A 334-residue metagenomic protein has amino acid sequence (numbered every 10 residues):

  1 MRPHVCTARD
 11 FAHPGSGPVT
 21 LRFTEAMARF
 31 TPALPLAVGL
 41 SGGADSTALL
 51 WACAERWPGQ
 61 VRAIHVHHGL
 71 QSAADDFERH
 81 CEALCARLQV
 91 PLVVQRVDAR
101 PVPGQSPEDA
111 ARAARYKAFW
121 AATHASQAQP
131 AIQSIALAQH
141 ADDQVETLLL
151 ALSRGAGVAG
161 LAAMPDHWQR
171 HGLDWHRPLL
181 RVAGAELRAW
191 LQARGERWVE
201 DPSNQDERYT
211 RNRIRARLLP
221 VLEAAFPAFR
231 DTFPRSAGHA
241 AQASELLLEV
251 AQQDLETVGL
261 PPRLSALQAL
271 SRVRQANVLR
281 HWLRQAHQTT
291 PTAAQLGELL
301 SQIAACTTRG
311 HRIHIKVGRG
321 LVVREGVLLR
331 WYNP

Functional and structural regions predicted by a protein language model:
R2-A216, P220: Core alpha/beta nucleotide-donor-binding catalytic domains of modification enzymes
R2-A44, W57-H68, V97-P101, A114 (+3 more regions): AMP-forming adenylation/ATP pyrophosphatase catalytic core
D75, Q105, R208, N212 (+3 more regions): Non-catalytic, surface-exposed connector residues within folded enzymatic/regulatory domains
F77, A122, W198, F226 (+2 more regions): Tryptophan-centered motif/residue detector
S126-D142, T232-A251: Electropositive, surface-exposed helix/loop patches at the edges of structured domains that serve as adaptable
V182, E186, R213, A228-D231 (+1 more regions): Generic recognition of short, well-ordered alpha-helical interface segments
R217, V221-R230: Conserved anion/nucleotide-ligand pocket segment
